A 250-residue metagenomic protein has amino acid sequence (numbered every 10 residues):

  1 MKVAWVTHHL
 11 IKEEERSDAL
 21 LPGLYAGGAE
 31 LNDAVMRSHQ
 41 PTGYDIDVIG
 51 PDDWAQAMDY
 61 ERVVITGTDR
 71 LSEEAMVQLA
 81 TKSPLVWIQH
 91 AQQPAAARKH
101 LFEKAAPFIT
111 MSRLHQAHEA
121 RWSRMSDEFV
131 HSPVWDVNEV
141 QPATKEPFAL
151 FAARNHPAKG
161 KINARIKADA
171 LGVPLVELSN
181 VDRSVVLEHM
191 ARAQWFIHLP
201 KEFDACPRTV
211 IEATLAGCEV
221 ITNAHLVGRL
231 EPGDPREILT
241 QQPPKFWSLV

Functional and structural regions predicted by a protein language model:
M1-E74, I221-G228, P232-Q241: N-terminal pre-catalytic "stem/leader" segment of glycosyltransferase-like enzymes
V6-H8, I88, M111, F151-R154 (+1 more regions): Short hydrophobic "strand-cap" motifs at the C-terminus of beta-strands
H8, G67-T68, I88-Q93, R113 (+3 more regions): Histidine-centered beta-alpha loop that forms part of the nucleotide-sugar donor binding/catalytic region in diverse
D18-N32, S38, W135-V186: Conserved catalytic-core segment of nucleotide-activated headgroup transferases in glycan assembly
Y44-P107, L114-Q116: Extended catalytic core of nucleotide-activated donor transferases of GT-like folds
A106-E139: Donor nucleotide-sugar binding/catalytic pocket of nucleotide-sugar-dependent glycosyltransferases
E188-A193: Short alpha-helical donor nucleotide-sugar binding micro-motif in glycosyltransferases
W195-V250: Catalytic binding pocket for nucleotide-activated donors in carbohydrate/polymer assembly enzymes
